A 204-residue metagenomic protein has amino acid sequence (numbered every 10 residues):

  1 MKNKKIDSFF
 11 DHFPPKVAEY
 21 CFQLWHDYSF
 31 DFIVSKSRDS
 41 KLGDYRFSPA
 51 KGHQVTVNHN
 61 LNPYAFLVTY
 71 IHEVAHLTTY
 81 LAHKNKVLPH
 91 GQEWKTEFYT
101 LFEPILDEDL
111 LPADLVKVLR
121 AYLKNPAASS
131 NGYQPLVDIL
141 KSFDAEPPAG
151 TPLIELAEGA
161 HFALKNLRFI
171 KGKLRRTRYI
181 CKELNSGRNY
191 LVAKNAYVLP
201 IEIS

Functional and structural regions predicted by a protein language model:
K4-D11, P15-F47, Q54, N60 (+1 more regions): Metalloprotease/metallohydrolase-associated module, dominated by Zn2+-dependent proteases
P63: Conserved short loop/helix modules at catalytic or binding sites in compact beta-alpha or helix-hairpin-helix contexts
L67-T69, L106-D107: Short, conserved acidic/polar surface loops in the N-terminal third of protein domains
V68-L81: Active-site recognition of the HExxH zinc-binding catalytic motif
